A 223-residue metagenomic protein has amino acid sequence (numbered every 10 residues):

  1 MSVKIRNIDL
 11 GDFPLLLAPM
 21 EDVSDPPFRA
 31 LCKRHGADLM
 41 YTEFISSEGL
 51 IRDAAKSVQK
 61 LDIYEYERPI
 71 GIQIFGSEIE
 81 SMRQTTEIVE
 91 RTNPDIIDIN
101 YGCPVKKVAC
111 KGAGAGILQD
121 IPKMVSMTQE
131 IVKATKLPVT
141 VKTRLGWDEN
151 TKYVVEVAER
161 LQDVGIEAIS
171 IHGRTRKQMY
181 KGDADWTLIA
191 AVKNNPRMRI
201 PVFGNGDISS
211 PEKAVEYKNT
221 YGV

Functional and structural regions predicted by a protein language model:
M1-V223: Flavin-dependent oxidoreductase catalytic cores
